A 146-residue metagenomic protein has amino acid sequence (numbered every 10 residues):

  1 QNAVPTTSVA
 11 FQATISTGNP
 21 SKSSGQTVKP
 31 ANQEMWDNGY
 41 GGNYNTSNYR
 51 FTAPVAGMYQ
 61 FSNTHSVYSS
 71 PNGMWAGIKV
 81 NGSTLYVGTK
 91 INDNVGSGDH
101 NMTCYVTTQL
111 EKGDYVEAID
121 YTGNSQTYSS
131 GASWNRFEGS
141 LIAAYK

Functional and structural regions predicted by a protein language model:
Q1-P71, V80, T84, S130-K146: Terminal (often C-terminal
N45-N48, N101-Y105, T122-G123: Short structured motifs
Y86-V95: Solvent-exposed serine/threonine-rich low-complexity stretches and specific carbohydrate-binding patches
V95-G96, S125-S130: Short proline/glycine-enriched turn/loop segments at secondary-structure junctions
D99-Y115: Short, surface-exposed tryptophan/glycine-enriched loops that mediate extracellular molecular recognition
A118-Q126: Short beta-strand-plus-loop segments that form exposed binding edges in beta-rich domains
